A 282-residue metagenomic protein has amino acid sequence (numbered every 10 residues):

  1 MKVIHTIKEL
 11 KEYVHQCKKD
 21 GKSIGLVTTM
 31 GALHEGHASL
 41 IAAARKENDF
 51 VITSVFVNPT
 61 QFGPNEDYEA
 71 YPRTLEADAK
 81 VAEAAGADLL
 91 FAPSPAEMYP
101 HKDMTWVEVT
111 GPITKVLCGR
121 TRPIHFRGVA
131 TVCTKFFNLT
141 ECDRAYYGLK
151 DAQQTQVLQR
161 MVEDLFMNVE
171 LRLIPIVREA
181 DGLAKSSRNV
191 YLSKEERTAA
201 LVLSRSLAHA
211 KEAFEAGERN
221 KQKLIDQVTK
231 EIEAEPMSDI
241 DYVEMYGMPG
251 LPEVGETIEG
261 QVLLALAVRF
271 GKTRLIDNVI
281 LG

Functional and structural regions predicted by a protein language model:
K2-M237, Y246-G250, I280: Nucleotidyltransferase catalytic core that binds NTPs
Q227-G282: Phosphate/ribose-recognition catalytic cores of enzymes acting on nucleotide-derived substrates
